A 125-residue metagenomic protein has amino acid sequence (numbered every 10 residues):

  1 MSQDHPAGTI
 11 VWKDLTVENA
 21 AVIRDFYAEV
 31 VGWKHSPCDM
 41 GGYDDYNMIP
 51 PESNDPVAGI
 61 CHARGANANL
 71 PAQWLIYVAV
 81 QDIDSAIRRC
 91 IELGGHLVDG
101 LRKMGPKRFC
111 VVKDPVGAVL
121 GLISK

Functional and structural regions predicted by a protein language model:
M1-V11, L15, S36-D39, I87 (+1 more regions): Vicinal oxygen chelate
S2-D4, R64-A68: Short, flexible, solvent-exposed loop/turn segments with mixed acidic/basic and small polar residues
A7-D55, E92, P106: Core segments of cupin and vicinal oxygen chelate
I10-E18, I49-P50, A66-R89, R108-K113: Vicinal oxygen chelate
P56-V57, A72, V119: Glycine-rich acetyl-CoA-binding "A-motif" of GNAT/NAT acetyltransferases
G59, Y77, G100: A cross-family glycoside hydrolase active-site/sugar-binding cleft signature
C61-A63, S124-K125: Acetyl-CoA-dependent GNAT
A63-R64, M104: A generic structural motif
